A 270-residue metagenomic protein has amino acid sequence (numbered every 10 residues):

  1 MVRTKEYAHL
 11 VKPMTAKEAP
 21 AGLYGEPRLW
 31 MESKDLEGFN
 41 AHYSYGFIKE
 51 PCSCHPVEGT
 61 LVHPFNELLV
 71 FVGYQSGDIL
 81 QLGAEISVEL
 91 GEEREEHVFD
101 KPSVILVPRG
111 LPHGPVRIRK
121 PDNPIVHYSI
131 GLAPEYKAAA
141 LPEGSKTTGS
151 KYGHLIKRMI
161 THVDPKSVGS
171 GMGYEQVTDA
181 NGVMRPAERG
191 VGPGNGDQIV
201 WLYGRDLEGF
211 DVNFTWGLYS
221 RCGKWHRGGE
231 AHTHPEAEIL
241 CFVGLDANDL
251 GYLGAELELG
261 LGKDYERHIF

Functional and structural regions predicted by a protein language model:
M1-T60, E143-G229: A short, N-terminal "cap"/entry segment at the start of jelly-roll beta-barrel domains of the cupin/DSBH fold
Y45, V104-L106, H127-S129, W216 (+1 more regions): Conserved hydrophobic/aromatic beta-strand scaffold that supports enzyme active sites
E58-E93, R227-D264: Glycine- and acidic-residue-biased ligand/ion/polar-headgroup-sensing regions
F71, V107-R109, I130, F242: Short His-Asn-centered micro-motif
S76, H113, A133-Y136, A247: Short loop/turn segments at secondary-structure transitions that flank enzyme active sites
G91-E93, H97-R119, L261-F270: Conserved metal-binding segment of the jelly-roll/cupin
K120-A140: A short hydrophobic beta-strand segment most commonly corresponding to one strand of the jelly-roll/cupin
E135-A138, G251, E266-H268: Short, surface-exposed beta-strand/loop "edge" segments at domain boundaries and coil↔beta transitions
